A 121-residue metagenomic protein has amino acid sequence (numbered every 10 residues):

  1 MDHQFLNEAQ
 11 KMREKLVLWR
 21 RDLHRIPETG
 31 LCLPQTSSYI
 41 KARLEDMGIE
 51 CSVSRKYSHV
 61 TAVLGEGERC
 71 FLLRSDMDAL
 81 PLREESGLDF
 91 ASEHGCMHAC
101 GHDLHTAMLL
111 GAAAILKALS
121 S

Functional and structural regions predicted by a protein language model:
D2-H98, D103, A107, A114-S121: Acidic/His- and Gly-rich active-site-bordering loop/insert found across diverse amide/peptide-bond hydrolases
